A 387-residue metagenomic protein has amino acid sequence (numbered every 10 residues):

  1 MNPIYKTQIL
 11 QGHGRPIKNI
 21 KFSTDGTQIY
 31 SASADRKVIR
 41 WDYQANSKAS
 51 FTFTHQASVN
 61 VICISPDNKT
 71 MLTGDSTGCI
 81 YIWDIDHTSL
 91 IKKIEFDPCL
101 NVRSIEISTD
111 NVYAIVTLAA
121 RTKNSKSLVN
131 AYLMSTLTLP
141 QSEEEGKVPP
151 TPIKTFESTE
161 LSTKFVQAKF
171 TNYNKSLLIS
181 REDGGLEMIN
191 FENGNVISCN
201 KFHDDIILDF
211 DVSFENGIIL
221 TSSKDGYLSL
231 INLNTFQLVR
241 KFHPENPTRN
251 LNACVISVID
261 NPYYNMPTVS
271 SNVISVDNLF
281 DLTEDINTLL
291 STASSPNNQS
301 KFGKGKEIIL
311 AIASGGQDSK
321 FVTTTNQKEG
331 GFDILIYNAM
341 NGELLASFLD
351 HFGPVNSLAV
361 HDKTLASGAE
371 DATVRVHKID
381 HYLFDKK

Functional and structural regions predicted by a protein language model:
M1-G14, A45, P150-T151, N341-E343: A short helix->beta-strand "capping" segment at the edge of beta-propeller domains
L10-I17, F53-V59, E95-V102, S158-F165 (+3 more regions): WD40/WD-repeat beta-propeller blade N-cap
T24-D25, P66-D67, T109-D110, N172-Y173 (+4 more regions): Residue-level detector of Asp-centered blade-edge/turn motifs that repeat once per structural unit in beta-propeller
A32-D35, G74-T77, T117-R121, S125-K126 (+5 more regions): Conserved strand-to-loop turn within each blade of WD40 beta-propeller repeats
V38-D42, I80-D84, K126-S135, L186-N190 (+4 more regions): WD40-repeat beta-propellers
N356-K387: Blade-level signature of beta-propeller repeat domains, shared across WD40, Kelch, NHL, RCC1 and BNR/Asp-box propellers
